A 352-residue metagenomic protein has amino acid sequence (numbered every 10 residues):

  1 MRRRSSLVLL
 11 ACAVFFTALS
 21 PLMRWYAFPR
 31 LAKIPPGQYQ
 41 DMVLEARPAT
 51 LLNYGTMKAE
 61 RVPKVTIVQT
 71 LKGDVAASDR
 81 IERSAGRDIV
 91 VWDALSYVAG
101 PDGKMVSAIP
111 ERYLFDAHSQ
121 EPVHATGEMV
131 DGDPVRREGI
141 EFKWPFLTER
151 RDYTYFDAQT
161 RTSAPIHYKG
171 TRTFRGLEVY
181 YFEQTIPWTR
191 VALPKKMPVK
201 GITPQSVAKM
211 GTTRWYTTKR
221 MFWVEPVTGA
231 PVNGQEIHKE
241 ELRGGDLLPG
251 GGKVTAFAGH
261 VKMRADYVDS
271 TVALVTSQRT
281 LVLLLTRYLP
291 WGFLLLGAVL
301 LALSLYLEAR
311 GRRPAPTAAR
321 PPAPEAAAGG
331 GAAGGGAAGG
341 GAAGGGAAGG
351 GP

Functional and structural regions predicted by a protein language model:
R2-R150, V261-L289, F293-L296, L300 (+1 more regions): Extracellular or lumenal secretory-pathway regions
T66, M197, G201, V207 (+3 more regions): A generic alpha-helix propensity feature with a strong bias for hydrophobic helices
F115-V130, E178-T189, V254: N-terminal short leaders/motifs
E141-E241, G245: Membrane-proximal low-complexity regions enriched in glycine and acidic/polar residues
G176, I202, G244, P249-G251 (+2 more regions): Solvent-exposed, non-transmembrane amphipathic alpha-helical segments
L193-P194, D246, A347-P352: Short conserved micro-motifs at the rims of enzyme active sites and ligand-binding pockets
P226-T276: Extended, hydrophilic extramembrane loops/domains of integral membrane proteins
R313-P352: Cytoplasmic C-terminal tails of single-pass
